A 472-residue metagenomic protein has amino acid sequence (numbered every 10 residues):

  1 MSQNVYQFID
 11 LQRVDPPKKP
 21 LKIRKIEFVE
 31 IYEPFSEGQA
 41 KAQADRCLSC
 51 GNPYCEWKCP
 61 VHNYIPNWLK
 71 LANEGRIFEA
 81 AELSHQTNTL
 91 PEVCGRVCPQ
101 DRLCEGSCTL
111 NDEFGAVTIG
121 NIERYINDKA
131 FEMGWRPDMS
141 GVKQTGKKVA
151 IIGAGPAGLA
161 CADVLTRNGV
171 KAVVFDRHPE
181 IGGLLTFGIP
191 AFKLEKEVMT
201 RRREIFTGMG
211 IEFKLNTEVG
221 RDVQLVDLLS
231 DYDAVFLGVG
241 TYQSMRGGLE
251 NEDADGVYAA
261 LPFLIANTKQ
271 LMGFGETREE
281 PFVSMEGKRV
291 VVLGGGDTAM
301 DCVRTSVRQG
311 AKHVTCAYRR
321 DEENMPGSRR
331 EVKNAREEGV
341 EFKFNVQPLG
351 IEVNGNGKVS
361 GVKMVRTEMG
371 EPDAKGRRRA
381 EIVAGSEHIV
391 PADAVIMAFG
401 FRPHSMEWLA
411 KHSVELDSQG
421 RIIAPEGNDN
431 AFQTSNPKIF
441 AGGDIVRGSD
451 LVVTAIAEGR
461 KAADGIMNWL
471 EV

Functional and structural regions predicted by a protein language model:
Y6-E33, H62-E74, L83-H85, D112 (+9 more regions): Beta1-alpha1 glycine-rich phosphate/pyrophosphate-binding loop at the start of Rossmann-like nucleotide-binding domains
R24-A42, Y64-R96, E113-K143, T268: Ferredoxin-type iron-sulfur electron-transfer modules in oxidoreductases and energy-metabolism complexes
D45-Y64, T89-D112: Local cysteine-cluster metal-coordination motifs and their immediate loop/turn environment, predominantly Fe-S cluster
I126-K143, R201-R221, S244-Q309, S418-Q433: Glycine-rich dinucleotide-binding loop and its adjacent helix/turn
K143-Q144, K148-I152, T200-L249, G350-V359 (+3 more regions): Feature captures the FAD/FMN-dependent oxidoreductase FAD-binding
D255-G287, P372-S449: FAD-site-proximal beta/loop scaffold in flavoenzymes
V283-R320, A380, H388-A394, F401-R402 (+3 more regions): Long hydrophobic segments that form regular secondary structure
C302, I445-E471: A conserved FAD-binding loop/helix module that cradles the flavin
